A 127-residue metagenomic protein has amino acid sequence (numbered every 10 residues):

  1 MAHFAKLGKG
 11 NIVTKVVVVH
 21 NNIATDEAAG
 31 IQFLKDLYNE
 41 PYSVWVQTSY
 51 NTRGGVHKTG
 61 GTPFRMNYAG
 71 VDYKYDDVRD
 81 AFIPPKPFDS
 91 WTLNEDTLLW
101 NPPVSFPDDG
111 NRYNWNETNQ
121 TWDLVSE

Functional and structural regions predicted by a protein language model:
M1-E127: Interaction-interface detector
